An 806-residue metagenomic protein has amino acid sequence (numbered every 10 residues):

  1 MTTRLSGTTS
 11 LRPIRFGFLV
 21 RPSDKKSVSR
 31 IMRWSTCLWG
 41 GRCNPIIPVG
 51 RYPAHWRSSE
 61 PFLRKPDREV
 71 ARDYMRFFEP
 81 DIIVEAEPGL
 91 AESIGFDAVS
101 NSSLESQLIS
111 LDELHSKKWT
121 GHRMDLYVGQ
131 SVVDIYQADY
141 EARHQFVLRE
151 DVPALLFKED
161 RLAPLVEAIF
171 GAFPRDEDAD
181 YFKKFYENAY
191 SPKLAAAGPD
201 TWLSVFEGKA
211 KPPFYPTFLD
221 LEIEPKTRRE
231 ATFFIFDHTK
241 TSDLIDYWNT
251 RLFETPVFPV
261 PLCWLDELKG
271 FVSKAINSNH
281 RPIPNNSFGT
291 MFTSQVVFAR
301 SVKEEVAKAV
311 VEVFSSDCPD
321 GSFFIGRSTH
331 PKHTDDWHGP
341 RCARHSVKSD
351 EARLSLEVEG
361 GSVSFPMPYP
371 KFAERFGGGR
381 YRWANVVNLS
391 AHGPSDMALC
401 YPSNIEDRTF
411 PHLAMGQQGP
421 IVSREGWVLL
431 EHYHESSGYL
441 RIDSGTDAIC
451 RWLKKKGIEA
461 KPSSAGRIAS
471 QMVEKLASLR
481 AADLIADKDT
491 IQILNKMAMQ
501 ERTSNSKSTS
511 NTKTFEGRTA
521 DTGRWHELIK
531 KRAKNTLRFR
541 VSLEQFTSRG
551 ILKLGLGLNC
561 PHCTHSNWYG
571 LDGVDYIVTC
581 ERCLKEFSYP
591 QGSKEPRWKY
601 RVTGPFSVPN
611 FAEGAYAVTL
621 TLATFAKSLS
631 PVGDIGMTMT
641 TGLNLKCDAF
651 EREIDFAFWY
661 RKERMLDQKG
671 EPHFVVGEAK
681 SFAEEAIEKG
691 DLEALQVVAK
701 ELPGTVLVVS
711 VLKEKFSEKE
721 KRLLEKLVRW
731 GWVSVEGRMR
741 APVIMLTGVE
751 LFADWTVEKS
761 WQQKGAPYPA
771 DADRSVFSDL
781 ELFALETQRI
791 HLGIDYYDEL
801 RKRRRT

Functional and structural regions predicted by a protein language model:
M1-D243, W248-T806: Intrinsically disordered, low-complexity Ser/Thr/Pro/Gly-rich regulatory segments
